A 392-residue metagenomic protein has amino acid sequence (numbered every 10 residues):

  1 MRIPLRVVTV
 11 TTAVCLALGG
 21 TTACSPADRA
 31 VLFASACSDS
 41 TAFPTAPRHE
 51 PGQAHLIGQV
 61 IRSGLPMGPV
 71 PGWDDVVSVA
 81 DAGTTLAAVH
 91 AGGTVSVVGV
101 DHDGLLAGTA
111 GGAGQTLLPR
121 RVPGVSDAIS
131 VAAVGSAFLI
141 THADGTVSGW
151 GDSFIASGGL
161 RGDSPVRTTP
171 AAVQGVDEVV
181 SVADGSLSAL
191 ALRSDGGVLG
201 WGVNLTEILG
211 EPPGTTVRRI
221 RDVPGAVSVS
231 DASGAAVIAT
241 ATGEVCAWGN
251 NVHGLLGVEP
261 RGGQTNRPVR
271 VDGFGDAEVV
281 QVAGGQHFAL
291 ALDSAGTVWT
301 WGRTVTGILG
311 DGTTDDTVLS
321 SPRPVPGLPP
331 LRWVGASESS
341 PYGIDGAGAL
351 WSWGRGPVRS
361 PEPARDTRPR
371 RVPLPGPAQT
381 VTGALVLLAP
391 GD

Functional and structural regions predicted by a protein language model:
P4-T12, A17-D392: Eukaryote-biased RCC1-like beta-propeller repeat architecture
